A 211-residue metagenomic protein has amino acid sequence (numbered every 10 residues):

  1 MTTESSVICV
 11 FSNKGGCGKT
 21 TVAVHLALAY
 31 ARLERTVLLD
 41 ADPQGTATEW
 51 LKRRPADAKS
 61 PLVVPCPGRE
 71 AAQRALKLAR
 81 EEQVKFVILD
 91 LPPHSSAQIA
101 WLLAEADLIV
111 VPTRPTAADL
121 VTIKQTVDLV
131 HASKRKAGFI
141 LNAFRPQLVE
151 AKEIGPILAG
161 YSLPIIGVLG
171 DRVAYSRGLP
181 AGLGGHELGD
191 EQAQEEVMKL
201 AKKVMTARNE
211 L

Functional and structural regions predicted by a protein language model:
T2-C17, V24-A100, L179-E187: P-loop/Walker-type NTP enzyme "switch/lid" segment
R35-V37, F86-V87, I109, K136-G138 (+1 more regions): Hydrophobic anchor at the start of a short beta-strand that flanks the dinucleotide cofactor-binding loop
P43-G45, A117, F144-L148, V173-A174: Conserved nucleotide-binding/hydrolysis micro-motifs of P-loop NTPases
R80, S95-A117: Inter-motif core of Ras-like GTPase G domains
L108-V111, A118-A143, V149-S162: Anionic-ligand binding region
R145, G155-L183: Beta-strand-loop-alpha "switch" segments that mediate conformational coupling across diverse proteins
Y175-M198: Inter-lobe coupling/hinge region of RecA-like P-loop helicase motors
